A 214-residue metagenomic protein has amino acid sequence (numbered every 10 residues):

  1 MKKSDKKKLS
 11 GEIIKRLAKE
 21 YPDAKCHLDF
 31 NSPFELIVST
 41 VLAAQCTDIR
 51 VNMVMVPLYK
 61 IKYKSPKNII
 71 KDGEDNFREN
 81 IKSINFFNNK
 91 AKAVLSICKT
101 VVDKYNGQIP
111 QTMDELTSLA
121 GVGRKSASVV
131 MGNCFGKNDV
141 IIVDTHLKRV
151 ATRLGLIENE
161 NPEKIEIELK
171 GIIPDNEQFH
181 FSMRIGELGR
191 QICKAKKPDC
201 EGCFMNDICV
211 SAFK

Functional and structural regions predicted by a protein language model:
K2-K214: Catalytic cores of DNA base-excision repair glycosylases
